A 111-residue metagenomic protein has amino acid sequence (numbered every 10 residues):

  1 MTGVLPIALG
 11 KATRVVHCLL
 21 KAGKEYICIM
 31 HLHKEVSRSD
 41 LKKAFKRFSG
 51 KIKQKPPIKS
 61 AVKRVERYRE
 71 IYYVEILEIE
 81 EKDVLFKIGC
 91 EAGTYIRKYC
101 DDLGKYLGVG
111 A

Functional and structural regions predicted by a protein language model:
T2-A111: Non-catalytic RNA-recognition surface used by pseudouridine synthases
